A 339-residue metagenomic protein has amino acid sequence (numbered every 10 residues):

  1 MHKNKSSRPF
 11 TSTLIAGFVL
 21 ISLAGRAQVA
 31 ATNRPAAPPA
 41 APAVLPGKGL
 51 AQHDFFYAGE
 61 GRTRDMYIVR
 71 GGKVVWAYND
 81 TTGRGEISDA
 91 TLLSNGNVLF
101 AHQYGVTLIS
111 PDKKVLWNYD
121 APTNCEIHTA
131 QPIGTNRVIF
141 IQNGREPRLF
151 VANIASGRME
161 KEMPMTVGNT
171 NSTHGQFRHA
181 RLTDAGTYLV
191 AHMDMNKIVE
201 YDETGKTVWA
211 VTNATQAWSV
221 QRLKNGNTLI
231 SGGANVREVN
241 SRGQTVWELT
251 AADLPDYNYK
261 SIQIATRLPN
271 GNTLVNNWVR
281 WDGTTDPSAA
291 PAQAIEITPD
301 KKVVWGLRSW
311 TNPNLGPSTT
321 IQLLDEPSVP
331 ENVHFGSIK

Functional and structural regions predicted by a protein language model:
H2, L20-S22, P42, T91: A general, composition-driven signal for non-globular sequence regions
H2-L14: Bacterial N-terminal signal peptides that target proteins for export
S6, G17-F18, T32: Alpha-helical and His/Cys-centered functional microenvironments
S12-S22: Bacterial N-terminal signal peptides
G25-R26: Sec/Tat signal peptide C-region and signal peptidase I cleavage site
V29-K339: Histidine-/acidic-rich catalytic cores in large beta-rich domains
